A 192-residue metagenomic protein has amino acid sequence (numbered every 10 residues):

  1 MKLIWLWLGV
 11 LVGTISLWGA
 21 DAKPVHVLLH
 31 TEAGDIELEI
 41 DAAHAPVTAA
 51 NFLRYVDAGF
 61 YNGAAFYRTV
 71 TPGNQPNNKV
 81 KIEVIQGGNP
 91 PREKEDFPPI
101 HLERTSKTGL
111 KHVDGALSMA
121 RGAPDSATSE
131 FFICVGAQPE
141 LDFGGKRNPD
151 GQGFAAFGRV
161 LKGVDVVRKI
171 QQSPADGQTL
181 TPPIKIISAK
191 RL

Functional and structural regions predicted by a protein language model:
M1-K2, N74: Solvent-exposed, well-ordered amphipathic alpha-helical segments that flank/support binding or catalytic loops
K2-S16: Bacterial N-terminal signal peptides
W7, L17-L192: Cyclophilin-like peptidyl-prolyl cis-trans isomerases
